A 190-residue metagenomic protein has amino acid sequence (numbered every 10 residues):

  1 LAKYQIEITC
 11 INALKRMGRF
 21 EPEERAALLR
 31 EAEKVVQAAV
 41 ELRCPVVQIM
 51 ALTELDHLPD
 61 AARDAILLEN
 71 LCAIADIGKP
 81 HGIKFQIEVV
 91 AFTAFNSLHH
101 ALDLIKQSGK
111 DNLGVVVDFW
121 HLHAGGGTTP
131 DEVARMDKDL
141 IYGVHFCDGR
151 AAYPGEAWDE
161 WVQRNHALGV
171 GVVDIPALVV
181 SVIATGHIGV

Functional and structural regions predicted by a protein language model:
A2, V40, D137, I183-A184: Non-catalytic positions within long, well-ordered alpha-helices that form the structural scaffold/packing of enzyme
K3-C10, R16-V115: Active-site acidic/histidine proton-transfer and metal-coordination neighborhood in alpha/beta enzyme cores
E7, P45, D139-Y142, I188: Short acidic/polar active-site loop segments enriched in Thr and Asp
I11, C72-V172, V180: Acidic/histidine-rich catalytic cores of soluble enzymes
M17, M50, A91, V117 (+3 more regions): Broad hydrophobic/π-residue packing in well-ordered secondary structure
E24-A38, G126-R135, I175-L178: Short, acidic/polar
R150, L178-V190: Short glycine/proline-rich, acidic loop/turn segments that cap or connect secondary-structure elements
